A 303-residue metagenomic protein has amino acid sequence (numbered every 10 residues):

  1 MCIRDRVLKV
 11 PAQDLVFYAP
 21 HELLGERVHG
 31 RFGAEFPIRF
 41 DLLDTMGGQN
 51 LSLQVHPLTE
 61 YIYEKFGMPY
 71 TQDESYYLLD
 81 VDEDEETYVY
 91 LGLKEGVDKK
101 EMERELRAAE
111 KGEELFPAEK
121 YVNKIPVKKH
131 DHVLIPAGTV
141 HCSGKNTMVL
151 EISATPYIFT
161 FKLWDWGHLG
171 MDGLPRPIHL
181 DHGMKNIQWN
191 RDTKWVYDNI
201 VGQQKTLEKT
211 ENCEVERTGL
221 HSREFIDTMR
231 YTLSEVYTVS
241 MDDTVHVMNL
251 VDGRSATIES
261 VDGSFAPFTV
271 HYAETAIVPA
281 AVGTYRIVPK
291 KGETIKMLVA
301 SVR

Functional and structural regions predicted by a protein language model:
R4-K100, D165-T206, N212-C213, T228-R230: Transition-metal
L42, M68, E74-Y77, K124-I125 (+3 more regions): His/acidic/aromatic-lined binding-pocket segments of jelly-roll/cupin-type domains and related regulatory beta-sandwich
T45-N50, L58, V81-D84, T139-I158 (+2 more regions): Ligand-binding loop in jelly-roll beta-barrel domains
V81-A109, R217, E235-V247: Short beta-strand/loop turn elements enriched in aromatics
Y90-P117, I152-R191, K291-R303: Double-stranded beta-helix
G112-W166: Loop-centered beta-sheet repeat module
V122-L134, S260-V282: Short acidic-glycine-tyrosine-enriched beta hairpin
G202-A276: Acidic/His-leaning functional-site neighborhoods
